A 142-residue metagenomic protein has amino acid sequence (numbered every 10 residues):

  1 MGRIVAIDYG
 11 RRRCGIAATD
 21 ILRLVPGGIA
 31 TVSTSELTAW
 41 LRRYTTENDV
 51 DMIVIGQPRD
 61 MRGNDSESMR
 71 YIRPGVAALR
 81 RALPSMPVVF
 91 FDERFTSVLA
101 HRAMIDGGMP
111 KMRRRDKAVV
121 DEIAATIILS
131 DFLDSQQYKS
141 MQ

Functional and structural regions predicted by a protein language model:
G2-I7, R11-R12, A17-Q142: Phosphate- and other anionic-substrate recognition elements at nucleic-acid/protein interfaces
